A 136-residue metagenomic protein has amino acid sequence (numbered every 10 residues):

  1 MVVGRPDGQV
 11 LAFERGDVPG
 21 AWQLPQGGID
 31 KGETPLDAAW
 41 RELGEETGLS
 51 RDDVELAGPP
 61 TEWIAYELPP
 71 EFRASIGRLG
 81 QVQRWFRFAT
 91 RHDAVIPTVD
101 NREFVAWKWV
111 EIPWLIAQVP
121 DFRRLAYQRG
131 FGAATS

Functional and structural regions predicted by a protein language model:
M1-L24: N-terminal strand-loop-strand
Q9, V18, E62, D93 (+1 more regions): Surface-exposed, flexible loop/turn segments at secondary-structure boundaries
V10, V54, Q81-W85: Structural motif
L24-P60: The catalytic Nudix box helix
P25, E71-A74, E103-F104, I112: Functional cleft and adjacent loop/helix regions within the main domain that mediate ligand binding or catalysis
P60-V95, K108: Active-site-adjacent beta-strand/loop module that shapes the phosphate/pyrophosphate-binding cleft
W85-T90, A94-R129: NUDIX/MutT-family hydrolases
F131-A134: Hydrophobic alpha-helical interaction segments
